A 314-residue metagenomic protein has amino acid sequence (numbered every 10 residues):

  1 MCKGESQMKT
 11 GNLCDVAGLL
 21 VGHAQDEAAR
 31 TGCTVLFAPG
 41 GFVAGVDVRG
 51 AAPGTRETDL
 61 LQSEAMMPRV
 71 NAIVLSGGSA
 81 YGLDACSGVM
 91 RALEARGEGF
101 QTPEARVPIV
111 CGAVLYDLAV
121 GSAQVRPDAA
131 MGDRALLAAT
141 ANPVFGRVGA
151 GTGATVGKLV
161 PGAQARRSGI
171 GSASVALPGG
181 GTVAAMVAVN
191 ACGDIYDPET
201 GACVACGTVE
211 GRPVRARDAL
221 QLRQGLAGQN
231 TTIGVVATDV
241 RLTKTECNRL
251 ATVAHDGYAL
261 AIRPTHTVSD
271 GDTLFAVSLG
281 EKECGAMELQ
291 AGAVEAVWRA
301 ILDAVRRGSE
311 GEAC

Functional and structural regions predicted by a protein language model:
M1-Q7: Short, Lys/Arg-enriched N-terminal segments with co-localized hydrophobic residues within the first ~10-30 amino acids
M8-A80, D84, A95-C314: A structural signal for small-residue-enriched, beta-sheet-centric alpha/beta enzyme cores and oligomeric scaffold folds
G88-L93: Active-site-adjacent structural elements in enzyme catalytic domains
